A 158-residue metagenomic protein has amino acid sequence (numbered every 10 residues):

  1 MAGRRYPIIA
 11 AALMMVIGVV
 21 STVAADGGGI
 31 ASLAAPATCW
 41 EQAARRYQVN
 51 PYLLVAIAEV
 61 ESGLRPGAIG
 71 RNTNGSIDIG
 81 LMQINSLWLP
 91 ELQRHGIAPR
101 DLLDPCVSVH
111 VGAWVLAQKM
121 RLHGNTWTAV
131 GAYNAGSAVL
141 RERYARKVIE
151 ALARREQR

Functional and structural regions predicted by a protein language model:
M1, M14-M15, M82, M120: Detector for methionine-enriched segments
M1-A10: Bacterial N-terminal signal peptides that target proteins for export
A10-V19: Bacterial N-terminal signal peptides
V20-A25: Domain-scale selection of a single, long terminal region that carries the protein's primary operational module
D26-R158: Catalytic glycan-binding domains that act on GlcNAc-containing polysaccharides
